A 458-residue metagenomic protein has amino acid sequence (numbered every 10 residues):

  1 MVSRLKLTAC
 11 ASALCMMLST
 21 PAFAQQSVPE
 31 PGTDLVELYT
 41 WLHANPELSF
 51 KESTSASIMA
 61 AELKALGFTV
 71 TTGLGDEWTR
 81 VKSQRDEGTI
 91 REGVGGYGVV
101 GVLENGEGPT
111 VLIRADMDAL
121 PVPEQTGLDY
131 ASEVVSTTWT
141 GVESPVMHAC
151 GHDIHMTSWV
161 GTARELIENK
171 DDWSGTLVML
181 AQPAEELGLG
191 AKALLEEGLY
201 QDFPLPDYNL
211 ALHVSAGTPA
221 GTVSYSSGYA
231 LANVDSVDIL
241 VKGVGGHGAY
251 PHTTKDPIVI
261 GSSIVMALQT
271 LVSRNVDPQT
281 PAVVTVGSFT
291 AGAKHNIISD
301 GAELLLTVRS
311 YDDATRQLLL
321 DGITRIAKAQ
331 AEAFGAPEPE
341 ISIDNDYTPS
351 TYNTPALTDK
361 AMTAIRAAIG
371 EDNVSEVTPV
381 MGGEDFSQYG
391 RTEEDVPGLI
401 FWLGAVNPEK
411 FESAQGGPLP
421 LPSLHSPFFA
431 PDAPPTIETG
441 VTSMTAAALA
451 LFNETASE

Functional and structural regions predicted by a protein language model:
M1-A24: Gram-negative bacterial Sec-dependent N-terminal signal peptides
Q25, S262, M266-E458: Metal-dependent amide/peptide-bond hydrolase catalytic core, centered on the "pita-bread" metallohydrolase fold
Q25-H148, T157-G161, E165-S174: Acidic/His- and Gly-rich active-site-bordering loop/insert found across diverse amide/peptide-bond hydrolases
P29-V36, S49-S57, A149, D153 (+7 more regions): Soluble non-cytosolic domains of exported or imported proteins
L42, G101, I113, H152 (+8 more regions): Divalent metal-coordination and catalytic microenvironments
G98, V135-M147, D153-I154, E165-V284 (+1 more regions): Histidine/acidic-residue-rich, glycine-tolerant segments that coordinate divalent metal ions
E124-V135, G228-A232, E412-L421: Short, flexible, mixed-charge acidic loops at enzyme active sites
